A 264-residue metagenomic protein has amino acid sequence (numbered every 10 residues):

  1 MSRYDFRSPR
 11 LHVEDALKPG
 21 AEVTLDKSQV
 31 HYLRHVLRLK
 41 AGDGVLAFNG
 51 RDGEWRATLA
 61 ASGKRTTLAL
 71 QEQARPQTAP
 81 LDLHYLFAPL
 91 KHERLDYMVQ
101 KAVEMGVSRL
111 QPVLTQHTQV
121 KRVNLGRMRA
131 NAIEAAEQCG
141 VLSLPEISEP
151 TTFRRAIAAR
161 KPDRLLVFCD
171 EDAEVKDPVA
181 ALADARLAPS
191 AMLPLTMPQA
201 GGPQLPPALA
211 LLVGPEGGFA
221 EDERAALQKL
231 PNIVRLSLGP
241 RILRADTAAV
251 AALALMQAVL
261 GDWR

Functional and structural regions predicted by a protein language model:
M1-R75, G126: N-terminal positively charged helical leader segments and presequences
R10, E22, G44, T66-T67 (+6 more regions): Structural motif
R75-D172: RNA substrate-binding interface of SAM-dependent RNA methyltransferases
G126-N131, A185, L253-L255: Short, hinge-like loop/turn segments at secondary-structure boundaries
L166-P198, G202-S237: Active-site/ligand-binding-proximal alpha/beta "capping" segment
E221-R264: Structured adenosyl-cofactor binding patch, chiefly the S-adenosyl-L-methionine
